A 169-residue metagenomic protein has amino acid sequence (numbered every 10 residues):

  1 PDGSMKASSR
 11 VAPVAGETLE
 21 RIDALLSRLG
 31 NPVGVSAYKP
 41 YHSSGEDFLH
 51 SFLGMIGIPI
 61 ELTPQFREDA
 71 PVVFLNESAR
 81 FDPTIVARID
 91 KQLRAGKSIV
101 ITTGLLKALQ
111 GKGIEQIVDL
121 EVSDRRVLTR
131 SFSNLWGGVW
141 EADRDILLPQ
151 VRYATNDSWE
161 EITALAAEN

Functional and structural regions predicted by a protein language model:
P1, P32-A37, P71-L75, A95-V100: Hydrophobic beta-strand segments of well-ordered beta-sheets in folded domains
P1-P59, T163: Hydrophobic targeting/anchoring helices
S4, E68-A70, A108-L109: Short secondary-structure capping/turn micro-motifs that flank functional sites
K6-E17, V72-S78, G113-V118: Short low-complexity, flexible loop/linker segments enriched in glycine and/or proline with clustered acidic
R28-G30, F66, Q92: Generic structural signal for beta-strand residues in well-ordered domains
L49-P71, E77-R80: A short, well-structured beta->alpha microelement
P64, N76-N169: A conserved amphipathic helix/loop scaffold that creates a polar/acidic microenvironment used either to coordinate
